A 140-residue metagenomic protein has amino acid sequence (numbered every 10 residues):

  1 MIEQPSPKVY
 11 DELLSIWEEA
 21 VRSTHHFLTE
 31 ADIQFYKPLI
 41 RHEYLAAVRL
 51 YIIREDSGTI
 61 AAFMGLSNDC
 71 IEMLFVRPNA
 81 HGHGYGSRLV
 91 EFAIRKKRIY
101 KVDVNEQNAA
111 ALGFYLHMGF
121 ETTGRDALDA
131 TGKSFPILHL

Functional and structural regions predicted by a protein language model:
M1-S15: A short beta-loop-alpha structural element at the N-terminal edge of CoA-dependent acyl/N-acetyltransferase catalytic
S15-R41: Conserved GNAT-fold acetyl-CoA-binding loop/helix
R41-I52, C70: A short helix-loop-beta-strand connector motif used in the catalytic cores of GNAT acetyltransferases and, in some
R49-A62: Conserved beta-hairpin
I53, A80, G84-F92: Conserved acetyl-CoA pyrophosphate-binding loop and the N-cap/start of the following alpha-helix in GNAT-like
C70-H81, V104-N105: A short, internal acetyl-CoA/4′-phosphopantetheine-binding micro-motif in the GNAT/acyltransferase core
S87-R88, Q107-R125, A130-S134: Conserved active-site alpha-helix within GNAT-family acetyltransferase domains
R95-Q107: Conserved GNAT acetyl-CoA-binding A-motif
